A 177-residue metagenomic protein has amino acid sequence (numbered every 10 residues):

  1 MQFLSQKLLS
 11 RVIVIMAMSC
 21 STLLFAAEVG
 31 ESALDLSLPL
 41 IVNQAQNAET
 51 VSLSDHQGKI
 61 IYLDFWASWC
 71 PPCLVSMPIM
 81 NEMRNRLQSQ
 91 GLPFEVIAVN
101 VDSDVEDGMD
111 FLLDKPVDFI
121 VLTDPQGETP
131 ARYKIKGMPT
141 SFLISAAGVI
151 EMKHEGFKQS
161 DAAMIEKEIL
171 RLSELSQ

Functional and structural regions predicted by a protein language model:
Q2-I13: Bacterial N-terminal signal peptides that target proteins for export
F3, M18, T22-P39, Q177: N-proximal helix/coil linker or "cap" segments that precede and/or mark the start of modular domains
S37-I61: A short beta-strand-turn-helix
K59-I61, F65-W69, G137: Short pre-active-site segment immediately N-terminal to redox-active cysteine/selenocysteine motifs in thiol-based
F65-E82: Conserved redox-active cysteine motifs that mediate thiol-disulfide chemistry, especially di-cysteine Cys-X(1-2)-Cys
L92-V105, F119-Q126: Thiol-based oxidoreductase modules, predominantly thioredoxin-like and allied folds used for disulfide exchange
M109-A146: Short, internal strand/loop/helix patches that form the active-site neighborhood or redox-interaction surface
S145-Q177: Thiol-/selenol-based redox modules, centered on thioredoxin-like and closely related oxidoreductase domains
